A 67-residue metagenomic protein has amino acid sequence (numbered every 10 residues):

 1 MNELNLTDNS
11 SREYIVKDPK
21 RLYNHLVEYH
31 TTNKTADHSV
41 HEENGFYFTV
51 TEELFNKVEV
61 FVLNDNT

Functional and structural regions predicted by a protein language model:
N2-H30: N-terminal acidic leader/helix
K20, L26-T67: Short, charge-rich amphipathic interface segments used for partner binding and complex assembly
